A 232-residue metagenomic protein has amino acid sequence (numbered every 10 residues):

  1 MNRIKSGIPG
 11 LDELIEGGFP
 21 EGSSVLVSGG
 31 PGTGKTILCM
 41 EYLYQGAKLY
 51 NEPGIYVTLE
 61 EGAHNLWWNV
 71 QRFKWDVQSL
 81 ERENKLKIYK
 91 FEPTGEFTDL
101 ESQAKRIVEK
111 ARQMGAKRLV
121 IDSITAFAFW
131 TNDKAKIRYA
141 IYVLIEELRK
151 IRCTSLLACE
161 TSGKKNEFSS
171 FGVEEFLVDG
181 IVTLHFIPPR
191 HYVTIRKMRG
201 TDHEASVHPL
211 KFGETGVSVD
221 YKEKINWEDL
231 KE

Functional and structural regions predicted by a protein language model:
M1, E204-E232: C-terminal regions of RecA-like/P-loop NTPase motor modules
S6-G18: Pre-Walker A adenine-sensing motif
V25-L26, G30-F97: Conserved P-loop
G29, K90-P93, K197, F212-E214 (+1 more regions): Flexible glycine-/small-residue-rich
P53, K85, G115-R118, K150-A158: Loop/turn-to-beta-strand initiation segments
F91-K150: Phosphate-binding/switch loop-helix module in NTP-utilizing enzymes
S155-G216: Phosphate-binding/switch region of NTP-binding enzymes
